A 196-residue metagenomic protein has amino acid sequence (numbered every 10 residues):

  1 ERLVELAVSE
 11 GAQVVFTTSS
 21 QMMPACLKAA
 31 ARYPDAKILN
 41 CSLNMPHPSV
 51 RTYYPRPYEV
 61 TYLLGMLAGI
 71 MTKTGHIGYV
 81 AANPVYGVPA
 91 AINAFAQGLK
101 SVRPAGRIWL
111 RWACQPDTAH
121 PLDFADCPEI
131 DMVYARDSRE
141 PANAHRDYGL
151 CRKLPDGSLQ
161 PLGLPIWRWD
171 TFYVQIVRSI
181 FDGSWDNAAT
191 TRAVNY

Functional and structural regions predicted by a protein language model:
E1-Y196: A residue-level marker of the well-folded mature domains of exported/periplasmic proteins
